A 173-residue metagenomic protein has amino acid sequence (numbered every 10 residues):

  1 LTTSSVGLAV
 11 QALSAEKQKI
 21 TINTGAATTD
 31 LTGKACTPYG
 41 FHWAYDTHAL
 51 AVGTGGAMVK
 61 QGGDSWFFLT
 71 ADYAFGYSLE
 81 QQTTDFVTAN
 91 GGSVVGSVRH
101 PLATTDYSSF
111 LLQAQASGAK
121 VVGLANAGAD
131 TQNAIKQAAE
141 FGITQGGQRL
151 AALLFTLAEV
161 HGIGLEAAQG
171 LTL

Functional and structural regions predicted by a protein language model:
L1, G7-N23, G33-K34, S117 (+2 more regions): Extracytoplasmic "Venus flytrap"/periplasmic binding protein-like
L1-A9, T24-L31, L124-Q132, A151-V160: Ligand-binding clamshell of periplasmic/extracellular solute-binding protein-like
L13, T32-G33, L111, G162-G164: Short glycine-biased active-site loop of nucleotidyltransferases that positions the nucleotide triphosphate and helps
T21, W66, R149-A151: Hydrophobic/aromatic residues located in beta-strands of well-ordered beta-sheets within soluble catalytic
N23, H42, G96-R99, A152 (+1 more regions): Structural signal for conserved beta-strand scaffold positions within catalytic alpha/beta enzyme cores
A27, C36-Y39, V94-G96, E159 (+2 more regions): Glycine-rich, flexible loop/turn motifs
T29-D30, P38-F141: Extracellular/periplasmic Venus flytrap/periplasmic-binding protein
A138-L173: Extracellular/periplasmic periplasmic-binding protein-like sensory domains
